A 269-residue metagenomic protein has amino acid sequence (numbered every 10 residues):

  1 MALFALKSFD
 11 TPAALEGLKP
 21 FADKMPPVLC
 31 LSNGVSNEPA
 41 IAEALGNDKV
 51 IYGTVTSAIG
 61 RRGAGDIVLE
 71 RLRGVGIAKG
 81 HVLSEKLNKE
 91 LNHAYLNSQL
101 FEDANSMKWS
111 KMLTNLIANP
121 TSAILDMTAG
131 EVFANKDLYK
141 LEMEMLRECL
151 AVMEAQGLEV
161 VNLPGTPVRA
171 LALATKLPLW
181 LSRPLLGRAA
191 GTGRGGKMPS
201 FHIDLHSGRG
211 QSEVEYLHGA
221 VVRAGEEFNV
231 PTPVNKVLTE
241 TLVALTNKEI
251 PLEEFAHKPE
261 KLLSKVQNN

Functional and structural regions predicted by a protein language model:
M1-D66: Rossmann-like NAD(P)(H) cofactor-binding subdomain of soluble oxidoreductases
P20-F21, E43-K49, D66-T166: Internal alpha-helical scaffold of NAD(P)-dependent oxidoreductase catalytic cores
V35, V55-I59, H81, A104-K108 (+3 more regions): Glycine-rich beta-alpha junction loops
N92, M143, R147-L150, E154-N269: NAD(P)-dependent Rossmann-like dehydrogenase/reductase catalytic/cofactor-binding core
